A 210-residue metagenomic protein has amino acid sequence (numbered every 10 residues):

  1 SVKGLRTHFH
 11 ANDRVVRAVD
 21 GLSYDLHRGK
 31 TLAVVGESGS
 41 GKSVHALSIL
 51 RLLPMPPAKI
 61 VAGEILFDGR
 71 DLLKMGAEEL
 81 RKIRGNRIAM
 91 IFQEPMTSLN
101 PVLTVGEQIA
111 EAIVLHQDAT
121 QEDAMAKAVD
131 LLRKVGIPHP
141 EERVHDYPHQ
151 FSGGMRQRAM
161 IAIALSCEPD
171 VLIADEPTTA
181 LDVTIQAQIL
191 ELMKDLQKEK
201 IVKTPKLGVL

Functional and structural regions predicted by a protein language model:
H8-G21, R28, L52-A58, G76-E79 (+2 more regions): A short, flexible loop at the N-terminus of ABC-type nucleotide-binding domains that lies
V35-G36: The feature captures the beta-strand-to-loop junction immediately N-terminal to the Walker
P56-I60, L72-A89, E107, L115 (+1 more regions): ABC ATPase NBD coupling module
E64, D68-D71, E122-E142, K194: Conserved ABC ATPase "signature" region
S166-D170: A short, proline-enriched helix->beta-strand linker immediately N-terminal to the Walker B motif in ABC-type P-loop
L172-D175: Catalytic Walker B motif of ABC-type/P-loop ATPase nucleotide-binding domains
A187-V202: Helical segment within the ABC ATPase nucleotide-binding domain
